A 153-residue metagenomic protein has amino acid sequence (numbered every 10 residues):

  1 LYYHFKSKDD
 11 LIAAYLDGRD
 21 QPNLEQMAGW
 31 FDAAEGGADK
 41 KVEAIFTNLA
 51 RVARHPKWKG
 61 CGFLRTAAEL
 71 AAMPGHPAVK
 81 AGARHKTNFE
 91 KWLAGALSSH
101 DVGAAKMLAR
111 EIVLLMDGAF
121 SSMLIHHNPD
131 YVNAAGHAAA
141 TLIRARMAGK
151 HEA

Functional and structural regions predicted by a protein language model:
L1-F5: Short hydrophobic/aromatic patch on the recognition helix
S7, G29, A33, R51 (+6 more regions): Conserved amphipathic alpha-helical interaction elements at protein-protein interfaces in regulatory, energy-coupling
D10-A33, K40-R51, R84-K91, G95 (+1 more regions): Alpha-helical structural segments
K40-K41, H55-P74: Amphipathic alpha-helical segments used for helix-helix packing
F46-L49, F63-A67, I112, M116-A119: Short alpha-helical scaffolding segments that buttress acidic/His motifs in well-ordered protein cores
K59-G62, H85, F89, L115: Amphipathic, well-ordered alpha-helical segments in soluble domains
G75-H85, S98-A153: Hydrophobic/aromatic-rich alpha-helical bundle segments in the mid-to-C-terminal region
